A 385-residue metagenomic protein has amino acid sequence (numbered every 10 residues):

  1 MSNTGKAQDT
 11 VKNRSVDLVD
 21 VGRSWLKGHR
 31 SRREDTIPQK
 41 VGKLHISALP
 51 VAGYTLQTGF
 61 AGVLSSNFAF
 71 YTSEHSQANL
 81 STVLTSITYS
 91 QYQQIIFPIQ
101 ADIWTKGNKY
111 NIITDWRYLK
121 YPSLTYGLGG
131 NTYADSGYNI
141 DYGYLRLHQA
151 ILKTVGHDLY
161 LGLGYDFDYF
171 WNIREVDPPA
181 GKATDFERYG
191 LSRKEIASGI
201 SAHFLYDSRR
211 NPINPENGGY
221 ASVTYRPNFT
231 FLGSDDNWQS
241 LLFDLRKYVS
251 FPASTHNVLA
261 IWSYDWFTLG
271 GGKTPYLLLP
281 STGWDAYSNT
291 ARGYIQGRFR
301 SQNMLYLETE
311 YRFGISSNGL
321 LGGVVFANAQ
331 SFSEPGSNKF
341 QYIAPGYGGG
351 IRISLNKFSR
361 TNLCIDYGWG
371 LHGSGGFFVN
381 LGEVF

Functional and structural regions predicted by a protein language model:
M1-K6: C-terminal segment of classical bacterial N-terminal signal peptides
D9-D35, L44, D115-R117, S123-A253 (+2 more regions): Transmembrane beta-strand segments of outer-membrane beta-barrel domains in Gram-negative and organellar OMPs
R33-Q39, F68-E74, D102-G107, A150-H157 (+9 more regions): Outer-membrane beta-barrel proteins
Q39-S47, A52-I196, S201, R298-R300 (+2 more regions): Gram-negative/organellar outer-membrane beta-barrel architecture
A180-R188, P275-T290, S337-G349: Solvent-exposed, glycine/polar-rich loop segments of beta-barrel outer-membrane systems
N211-S316, L321: C-terminal outer-membrane beta-barrel translocator/porin domains of Gram-negative envelope proteins and their
R312-G346: C-terminal hydrophobic structural anchor segments that stabilize assembly/packing rather than catalytic chemistry
